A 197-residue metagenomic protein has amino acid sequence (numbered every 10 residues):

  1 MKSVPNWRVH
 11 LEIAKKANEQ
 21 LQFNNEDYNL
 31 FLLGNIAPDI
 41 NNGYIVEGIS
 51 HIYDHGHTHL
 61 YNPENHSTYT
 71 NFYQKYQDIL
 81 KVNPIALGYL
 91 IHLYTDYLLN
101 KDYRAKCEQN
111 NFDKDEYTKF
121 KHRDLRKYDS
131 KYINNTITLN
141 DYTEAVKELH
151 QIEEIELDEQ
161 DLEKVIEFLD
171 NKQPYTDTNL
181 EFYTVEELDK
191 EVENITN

Functional and structural regions predicted by a protein language model:
M1-N197: N-terminal leader/auxiliary helical segments
